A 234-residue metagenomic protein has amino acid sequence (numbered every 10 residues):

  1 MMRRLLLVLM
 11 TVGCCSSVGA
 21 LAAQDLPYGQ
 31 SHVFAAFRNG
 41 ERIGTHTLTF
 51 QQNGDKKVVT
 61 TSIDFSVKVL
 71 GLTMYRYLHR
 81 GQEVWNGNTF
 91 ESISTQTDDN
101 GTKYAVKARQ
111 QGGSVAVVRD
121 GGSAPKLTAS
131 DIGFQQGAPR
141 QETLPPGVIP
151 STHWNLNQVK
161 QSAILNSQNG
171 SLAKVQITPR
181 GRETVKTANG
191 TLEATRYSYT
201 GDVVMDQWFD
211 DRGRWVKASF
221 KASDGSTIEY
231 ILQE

Functional and structural regions predicted by a protein language model:
M1-L9: Bacterial N-terminal signal peptides that target proteins for export
V8-S17: Bacterial N-terminal signal peptides
V18-A23: Sec/Tat signal peptide C-region and signal peptidase I cleavage site
P27-G29, Q96-A194: Solvent-exposed helix/loop surface patches that form functional interfaces
Y28-V118, G213-F220: N-terminal mature ectodomain segment of secretory-pathway/periplasmic proteins
F37, K186, D210: Short, acidic, Ser/Thr-enriched surface-loop or helix-capping motifs
G44-H46, Y104-V106, A173-V175, M205 (+1 more regions): Short beta-strand segments
S62-V67, R76-S92, G147-A163, S167-G170 (+1 more regions): Extended soluble regions of mature proteins
